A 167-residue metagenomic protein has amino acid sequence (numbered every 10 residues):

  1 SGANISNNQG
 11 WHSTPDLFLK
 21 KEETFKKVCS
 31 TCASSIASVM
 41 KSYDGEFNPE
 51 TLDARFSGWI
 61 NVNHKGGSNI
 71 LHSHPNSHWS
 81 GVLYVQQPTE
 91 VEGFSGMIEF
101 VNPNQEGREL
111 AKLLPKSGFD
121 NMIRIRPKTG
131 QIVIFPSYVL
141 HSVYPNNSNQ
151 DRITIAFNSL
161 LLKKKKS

Functional and structural regions predicted by a protein language model:
S1-N48, S68: Non-heme Fe(II)/2-oxoglutarate
C32-S35, V39-S42, N121, K128-G130 (+2 more regions): Hydrophobic, well-ordered secondary-structure segments that either form specific early membrane-associated helices used
Y43-K65: Hydrophobic beta-strand-centered segment that forms part of the acyl-chain substrate-binding groove
L52-A54, P75-S77, D151: Residue-level preference for beta-strand/loop junctions
S57-I134, L161, K165: Catalytic core of non-heme Fe(II) oxygenases with the double-stranded beta-helix
N69-H72, H141-S148: Short beta-strand His + acidic residue motifs that chelate non-heme Fe in jelly-roll/DSBH and cupin folds
I153-S167: Short peripheral tails and domain-boundary helices/loops at the edges of structured domains
